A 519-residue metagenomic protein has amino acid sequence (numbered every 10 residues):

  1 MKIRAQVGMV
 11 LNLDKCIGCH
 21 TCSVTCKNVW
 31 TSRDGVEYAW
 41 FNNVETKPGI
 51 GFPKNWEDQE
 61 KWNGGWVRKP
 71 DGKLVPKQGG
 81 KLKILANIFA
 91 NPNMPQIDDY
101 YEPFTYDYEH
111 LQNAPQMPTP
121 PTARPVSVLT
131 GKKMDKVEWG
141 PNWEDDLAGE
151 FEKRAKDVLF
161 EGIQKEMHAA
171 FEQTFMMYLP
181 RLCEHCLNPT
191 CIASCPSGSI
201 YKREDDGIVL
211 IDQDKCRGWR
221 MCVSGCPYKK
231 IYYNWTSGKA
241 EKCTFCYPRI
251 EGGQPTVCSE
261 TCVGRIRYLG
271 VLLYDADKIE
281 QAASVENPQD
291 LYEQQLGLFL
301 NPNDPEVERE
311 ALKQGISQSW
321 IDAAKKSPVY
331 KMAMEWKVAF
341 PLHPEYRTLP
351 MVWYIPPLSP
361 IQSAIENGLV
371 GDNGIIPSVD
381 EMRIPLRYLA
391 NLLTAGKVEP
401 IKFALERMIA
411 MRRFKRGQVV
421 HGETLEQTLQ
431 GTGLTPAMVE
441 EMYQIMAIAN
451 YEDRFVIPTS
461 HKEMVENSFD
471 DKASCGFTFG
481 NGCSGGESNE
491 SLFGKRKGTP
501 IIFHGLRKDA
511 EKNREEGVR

Functional and structural regions predicted by a protein language model:
M1-R519: Non-ligating segments of multi-cofactor redox enzymes
